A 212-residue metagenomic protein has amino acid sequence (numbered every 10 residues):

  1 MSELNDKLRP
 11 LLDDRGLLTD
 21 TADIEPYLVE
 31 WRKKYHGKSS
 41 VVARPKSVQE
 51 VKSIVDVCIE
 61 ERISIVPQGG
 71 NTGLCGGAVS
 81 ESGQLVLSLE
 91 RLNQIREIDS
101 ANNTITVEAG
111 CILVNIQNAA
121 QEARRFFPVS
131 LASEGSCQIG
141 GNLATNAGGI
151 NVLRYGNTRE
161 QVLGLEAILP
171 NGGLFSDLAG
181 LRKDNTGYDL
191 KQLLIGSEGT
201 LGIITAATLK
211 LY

Functional and structural regions predicted by a protein language model:
M1-D56, G73-N103, A132: N-terminal flexible segment immediately upstream of the FAD-binding catalytic core in FAD-dependent oxidoreductases
L12, E60-I63, R124: A common structural junction motif
D20, Q68, E90, S130 (+1 more regions): Generic beta-strand/beta-sheet core signal
D23-P26, A43-R44, Q49, V57-E60 (+6 more regions): Feature of Fe-S/electron-transfer and energy-metabolism proteins that preferentially highlights extended coupling
K38-I65, G141, G149, G173: Soluble FAD-dependent oxygen oxidases
I65-G70, F126: A short, small-residue-rich loop immediately preceding and capping a beta-strand
G69-T72, I112: Ser/Thr-glycine-rich phosphate-binding loops at phosphate-binding pockets of nucleotides, nucleotide cofactors
Q94-Y212: FAD-binding subdomain of flavoenzyme oxidoreductases
